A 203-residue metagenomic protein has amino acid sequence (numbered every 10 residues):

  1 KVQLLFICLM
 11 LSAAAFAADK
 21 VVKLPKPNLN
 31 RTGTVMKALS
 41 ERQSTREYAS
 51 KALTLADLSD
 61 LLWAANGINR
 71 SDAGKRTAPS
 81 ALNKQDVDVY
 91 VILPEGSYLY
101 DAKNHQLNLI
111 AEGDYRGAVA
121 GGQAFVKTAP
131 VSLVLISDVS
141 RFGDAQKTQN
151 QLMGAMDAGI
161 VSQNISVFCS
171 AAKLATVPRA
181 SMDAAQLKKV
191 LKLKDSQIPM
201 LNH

Functional and structural regions predicted by a protein language model:
L5-A13: Bacterial N-terminal signal peptides
A18-A129: N-terminal amphipathic, basic helical "cap/leader" segment at the start of enzyme domains
K20-V21, Q149-Q151, M200: A short, structure-level motif marking secondary-structure boundaries and short turns
R42, L61, V89, V131-F142 (+1 more regions): Small-aliphatic-rich amphipathic alpha-helix that forms the alpha element of a beta-alpha
A81, T176-R179, D195: Short, surface-exposed helix-loop/turn micro-motifs enriched in polar/charged residues
K192-H203: A glycine-rich helix N-cap at a beta->alpha junction
